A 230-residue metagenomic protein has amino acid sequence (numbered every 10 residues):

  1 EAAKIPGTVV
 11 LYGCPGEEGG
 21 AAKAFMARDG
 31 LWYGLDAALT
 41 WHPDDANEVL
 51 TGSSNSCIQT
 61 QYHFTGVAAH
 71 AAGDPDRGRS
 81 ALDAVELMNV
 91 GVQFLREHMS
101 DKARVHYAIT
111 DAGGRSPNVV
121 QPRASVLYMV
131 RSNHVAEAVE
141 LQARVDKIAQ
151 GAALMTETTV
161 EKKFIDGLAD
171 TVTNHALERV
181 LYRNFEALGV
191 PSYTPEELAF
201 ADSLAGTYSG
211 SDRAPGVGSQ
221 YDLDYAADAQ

Functional and structural regions predicted by a protein language model:
A3-Q121, R131: Histidine/acidic-residue-rich, glycine-tolerant segments that coordinate divalent metal ions
L82, E86-Q230: Metal-dependent amide/peptide-bond hydrolase catalytic core, centered on the "pita-bread" metallohydrolase fold
